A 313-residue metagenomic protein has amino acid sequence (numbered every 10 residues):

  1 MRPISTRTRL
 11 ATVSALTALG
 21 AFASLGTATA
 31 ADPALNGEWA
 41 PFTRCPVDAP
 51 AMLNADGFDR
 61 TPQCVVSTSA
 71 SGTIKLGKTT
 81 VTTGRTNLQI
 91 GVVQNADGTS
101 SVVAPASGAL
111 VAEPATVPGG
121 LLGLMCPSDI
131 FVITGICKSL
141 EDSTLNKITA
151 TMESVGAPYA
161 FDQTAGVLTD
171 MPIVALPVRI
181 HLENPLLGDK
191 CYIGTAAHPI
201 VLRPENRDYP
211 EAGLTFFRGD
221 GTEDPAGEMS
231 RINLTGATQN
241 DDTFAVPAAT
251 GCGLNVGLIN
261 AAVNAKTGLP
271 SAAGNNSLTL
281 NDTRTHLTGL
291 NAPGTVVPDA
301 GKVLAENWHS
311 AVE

Functional and structural regions predicted by a protein language model:
M1-A31: Secretory targeting and sorting signals
A31-E313: Extracytosolic secretory-pathway proteins
